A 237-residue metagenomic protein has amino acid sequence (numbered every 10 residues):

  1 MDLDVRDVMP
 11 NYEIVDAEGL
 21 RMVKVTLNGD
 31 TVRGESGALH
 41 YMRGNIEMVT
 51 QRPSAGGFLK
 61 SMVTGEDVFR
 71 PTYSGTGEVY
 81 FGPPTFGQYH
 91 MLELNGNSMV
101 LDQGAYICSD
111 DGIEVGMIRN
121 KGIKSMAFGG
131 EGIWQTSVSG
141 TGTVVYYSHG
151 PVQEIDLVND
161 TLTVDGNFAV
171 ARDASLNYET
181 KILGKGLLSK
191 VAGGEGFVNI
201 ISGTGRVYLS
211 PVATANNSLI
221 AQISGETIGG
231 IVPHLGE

Functional and structural regions predicted by a protein language model:
M1-E237: Composition-driven recognition of glycine/serine/threonine/acidic- and proline-rich low-complexity segments and repeats
